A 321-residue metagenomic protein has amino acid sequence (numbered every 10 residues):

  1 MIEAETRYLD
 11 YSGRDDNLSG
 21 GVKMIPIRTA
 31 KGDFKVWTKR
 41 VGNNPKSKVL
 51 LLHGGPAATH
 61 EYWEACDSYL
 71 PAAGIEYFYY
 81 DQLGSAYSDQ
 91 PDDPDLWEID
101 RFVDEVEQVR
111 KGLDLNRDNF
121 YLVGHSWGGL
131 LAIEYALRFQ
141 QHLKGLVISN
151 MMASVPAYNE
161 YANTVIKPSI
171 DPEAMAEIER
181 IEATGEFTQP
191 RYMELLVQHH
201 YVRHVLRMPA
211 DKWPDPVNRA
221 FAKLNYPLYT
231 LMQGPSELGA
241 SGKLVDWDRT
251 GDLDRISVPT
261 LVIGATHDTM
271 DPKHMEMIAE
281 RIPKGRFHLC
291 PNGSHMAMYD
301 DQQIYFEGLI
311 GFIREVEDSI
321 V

Functional and structural regions predicted by a protein language model:
D10-K35: N-terminal cap/lid segment of alpha/beta-hydrolase-fold proteins
K31-Q90: Conserved HGGG/HGGXW glycine-rich cap/lid loop of the alpha/beta-hydrolase fold
Y79-V123, W127, L131: Active-site loop/oxyanion-hole signature of alpha/beta-hydrolase fold enzymes
D118-Y161: Conserved hydrolase catalytic core segment
L146-F187: Flexible "cap/lid" loop of the alpha/beta hydrolase fold
S169, A176-V258, M277: Alpha/beta-hydrolase
T250-G293: Conserved loop-alpha-helix segment in the C-terminal half of the alpha/beta-hydrolase fold that carries the catalytic
K284-V321: Catalytic active-site module of serine/aspartate enzymes centered on a nucleophile-bearing elbow/loop
